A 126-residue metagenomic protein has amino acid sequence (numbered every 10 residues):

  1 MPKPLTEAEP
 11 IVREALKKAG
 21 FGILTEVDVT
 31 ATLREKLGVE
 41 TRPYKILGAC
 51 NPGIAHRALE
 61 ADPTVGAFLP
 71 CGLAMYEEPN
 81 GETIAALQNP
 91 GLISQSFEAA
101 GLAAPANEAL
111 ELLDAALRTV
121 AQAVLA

Functional and structural regions predicted by a protein language model:
M1-A126: Feature detects long, helix-prone N-terminal segments enriched in hydrophobes
